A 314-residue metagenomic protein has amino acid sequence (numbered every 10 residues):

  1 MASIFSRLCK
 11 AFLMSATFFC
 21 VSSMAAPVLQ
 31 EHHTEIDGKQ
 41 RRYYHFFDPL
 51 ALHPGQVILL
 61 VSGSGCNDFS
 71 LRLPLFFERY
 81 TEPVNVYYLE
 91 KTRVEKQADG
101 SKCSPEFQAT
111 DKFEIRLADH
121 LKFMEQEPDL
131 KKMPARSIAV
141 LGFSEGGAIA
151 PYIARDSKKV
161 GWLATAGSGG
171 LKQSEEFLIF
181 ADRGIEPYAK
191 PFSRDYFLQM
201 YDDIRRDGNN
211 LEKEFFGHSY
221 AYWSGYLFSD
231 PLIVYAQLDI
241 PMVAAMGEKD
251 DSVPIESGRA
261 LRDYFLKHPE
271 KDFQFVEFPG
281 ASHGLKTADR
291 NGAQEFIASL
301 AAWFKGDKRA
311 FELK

Functional and structural regions predicted by a protein language model:
A26-L50: N-terminal cap/lid segment of alpha/beta-hydrolase-fold proteins
L50-T81: Short, surface-exposed "cap/lid" segments of acyl-processing enzymes
R72-P74, I240, P254-Y264: Short alpha-helix in the alpha/beta-hydrolase fold that links the catalytic acid
T81-K102: Conserved alpha/beta-hydrolase
F107-L130: Alpha/beta-hydrolase active-site loop
A164-Q237: Accessory cap/linker subdomain of secreted extracellular hydrolases
L238, A244-M246, D250: Short beta-strand/loop motif that positions the catalytic acidic residue of the alpha/beta-hydrolase fold
A281-L285, D289-K314: Catalytic active-site module of serine/aspartate enzymes centered on a nucleophile-bearing elbow/loop
